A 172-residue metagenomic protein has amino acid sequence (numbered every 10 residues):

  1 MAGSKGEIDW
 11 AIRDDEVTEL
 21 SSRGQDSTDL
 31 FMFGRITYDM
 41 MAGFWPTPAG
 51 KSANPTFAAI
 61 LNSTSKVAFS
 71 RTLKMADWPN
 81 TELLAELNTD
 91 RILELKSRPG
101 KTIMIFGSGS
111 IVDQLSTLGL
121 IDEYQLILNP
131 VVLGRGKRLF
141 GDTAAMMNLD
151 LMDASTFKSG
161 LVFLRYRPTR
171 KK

Functional and structural regions predicted by a protein language model:
M1-L120, P130-K172: Portal/gating segments that form or line small-molecule/metal binding sites
I127: Feature captures the catalytic ectodomains and active-site-proximal regions of enzymes that hydrolyze or transfer
